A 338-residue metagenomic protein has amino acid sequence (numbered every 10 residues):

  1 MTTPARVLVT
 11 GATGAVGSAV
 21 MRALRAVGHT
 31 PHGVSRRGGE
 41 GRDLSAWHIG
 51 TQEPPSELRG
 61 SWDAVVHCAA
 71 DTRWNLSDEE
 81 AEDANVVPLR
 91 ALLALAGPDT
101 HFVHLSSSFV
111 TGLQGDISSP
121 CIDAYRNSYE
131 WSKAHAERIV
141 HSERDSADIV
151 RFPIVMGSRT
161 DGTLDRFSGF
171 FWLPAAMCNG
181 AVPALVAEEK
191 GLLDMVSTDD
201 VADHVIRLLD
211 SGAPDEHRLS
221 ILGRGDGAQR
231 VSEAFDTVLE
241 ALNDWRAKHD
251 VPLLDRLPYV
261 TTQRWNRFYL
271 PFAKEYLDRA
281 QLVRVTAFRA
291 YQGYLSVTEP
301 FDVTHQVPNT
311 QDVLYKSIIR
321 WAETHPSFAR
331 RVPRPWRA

Functional and structural regions predicted by a protein language model:
A5-V27: N-terminal Rossmann NAD(P)H-binding glycine-rich loop of SDR-like oxidoreductase domains
S45-V87: NAD(P)H-binding glycine-rich loop region in Rossmannoid oxidoreductase-like domains and their noncatalytic homologs
W74, S108-G115, V155-R159: Conserved catalytic-site region of short-chain dehydrogenase/reductase
S77, W172-D200, H204-L208: A conserved pocket-lining segment of Rossmann-fold NAD(P)-dependent short-chain dehydrogenase/reductase
V87-W131, D148: Conserved Rossmann-fold NAD(P)-dependent oxidoreductase catalytic core, especially the SDR/UDP-sugar
E137-L164: Conserved beta-loop-beta element that borders a ligand/cofactor-binding pocket
S158-F171, L208-S220: Glycine/proline-rich active-site loop of Rossmann-fold NAD(P)-dependent oxidoreductases
H204-A287, I319-A338: Mid/C-terminal beta-alpha module of Rossmann-like enzyme folds, strongest in SDR-family dehydrogenases/epimerases
